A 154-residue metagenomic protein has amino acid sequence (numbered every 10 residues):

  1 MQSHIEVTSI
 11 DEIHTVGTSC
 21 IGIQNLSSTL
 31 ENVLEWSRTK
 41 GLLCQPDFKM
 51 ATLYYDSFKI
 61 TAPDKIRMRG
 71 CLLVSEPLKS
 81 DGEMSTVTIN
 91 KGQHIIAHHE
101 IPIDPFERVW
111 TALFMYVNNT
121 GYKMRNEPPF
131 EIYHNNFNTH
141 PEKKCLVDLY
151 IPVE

Functional and structural regions predicted by a protein language model:
M1-E154: A solvent-exposed interaction/effector surface
